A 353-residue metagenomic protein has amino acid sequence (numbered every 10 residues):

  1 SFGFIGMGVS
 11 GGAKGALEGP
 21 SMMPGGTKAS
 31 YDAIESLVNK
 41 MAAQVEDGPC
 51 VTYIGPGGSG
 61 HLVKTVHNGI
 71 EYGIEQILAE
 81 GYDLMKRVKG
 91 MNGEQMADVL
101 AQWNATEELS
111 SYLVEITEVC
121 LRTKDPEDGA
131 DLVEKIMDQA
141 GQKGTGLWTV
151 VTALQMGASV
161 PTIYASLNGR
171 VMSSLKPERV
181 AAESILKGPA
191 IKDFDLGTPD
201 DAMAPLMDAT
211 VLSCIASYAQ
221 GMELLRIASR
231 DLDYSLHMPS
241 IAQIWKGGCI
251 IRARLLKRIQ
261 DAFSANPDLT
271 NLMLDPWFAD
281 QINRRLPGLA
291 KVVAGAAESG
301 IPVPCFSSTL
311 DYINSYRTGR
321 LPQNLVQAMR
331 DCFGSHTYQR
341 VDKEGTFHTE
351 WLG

Functional and structural regions predicted by a protein language model:
S1-A97, T106-D131, K135, M172-T198: Rossmann-fold dinucleotide-binding core
G3-I5, V160, V303: Hydrophobic beta-strand scaffold residues
V66-G73, V99-W103, T117, I136 (+5 more regions): Short alpha-helical scaffolding segments that buttress acidic/His motifs in well-ordered protein cores
W103, E107, S229-S264: Small-residue-rich helix-loop
L132-S217: A conserved active-site cap/scaffold subdomain adjacent to cofactor or substrate pockets
L256-P287: Generic long, charged, amphipathic alpha-helical segments
N283, G288-G353: C-terminal amphipathic alpha-helical interaction region
